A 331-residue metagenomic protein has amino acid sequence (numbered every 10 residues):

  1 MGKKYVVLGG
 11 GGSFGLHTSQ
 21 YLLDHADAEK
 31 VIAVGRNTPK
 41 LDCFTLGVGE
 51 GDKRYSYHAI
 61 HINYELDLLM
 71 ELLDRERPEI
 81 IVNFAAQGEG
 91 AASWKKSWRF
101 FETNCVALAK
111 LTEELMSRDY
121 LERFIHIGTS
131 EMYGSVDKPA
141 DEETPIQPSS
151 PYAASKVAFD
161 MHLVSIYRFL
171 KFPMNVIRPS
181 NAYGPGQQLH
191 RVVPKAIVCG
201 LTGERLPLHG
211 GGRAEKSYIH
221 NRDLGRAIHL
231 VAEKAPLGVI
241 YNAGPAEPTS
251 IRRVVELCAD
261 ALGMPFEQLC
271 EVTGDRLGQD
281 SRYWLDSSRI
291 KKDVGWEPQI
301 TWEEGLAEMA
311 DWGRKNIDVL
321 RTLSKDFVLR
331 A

Functional and structural regions predicted by a protein language model:
M1-I80: N-terminal Rossmann/SDR dinucleotide-binding element
L8, V34, I81-Q87, F124-S130 (+1 more regions): SDR active-site strand-loop-helix element
A33-G35, G200-A331: C-terminal substrate-binding subdomain of Rossmann-fold SDR/epimerase-dehydratase oxidoreductases
N83, A109-P151: Conserved Rossmann-fold NAD(P)-dependent oxidoreductase catalytic core, especially the SDR/UDP-sugar
G90-A107, D141-P148: Short alpha-helical oligomerization interface
L108-A109, A153, V157-V164, P194-I197 (+1 more regions): Conserved active-site helix of classical SDR/Rossmann-fold NAD(P)-dependent CH-OH oxidoreductases
Y133-G134, S150-P151, N175-V192: Flexible, glycine-rich beta-alpha linker
S135, S149-N175, L201: Active-site Tyr-X1-5-Lys
